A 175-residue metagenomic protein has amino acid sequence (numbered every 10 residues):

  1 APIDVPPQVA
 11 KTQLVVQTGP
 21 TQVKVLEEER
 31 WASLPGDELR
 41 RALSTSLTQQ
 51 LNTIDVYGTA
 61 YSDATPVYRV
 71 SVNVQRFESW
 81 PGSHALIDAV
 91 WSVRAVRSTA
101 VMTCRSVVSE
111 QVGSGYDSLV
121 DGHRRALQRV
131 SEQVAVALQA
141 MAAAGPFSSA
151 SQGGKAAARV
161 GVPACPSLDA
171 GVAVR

Functional and structural regions predicted by a protein language model:
A1-G36, H84, A143-R175: A structural "domain/chain start" motif
A1-I3, V15-Q17, R69-N73, L86-S92 (+1 more regions): Soluble periplasmic/extracytoplasmic beta-strand elements of cell-envelope proteins
D4-P7, E78, E110-V112: Feature marks short, surface-exposed loop/turn motifs that line or immediately flank catalytic pockets and channel
V23-R30, R97-V136: Short secondary-structure boundary motifs at beta->alpha junctions and helix caps
G36, R40, S44, T48 (+3 more regions): Extracytoplasmic/secreted envelope proteins and their assembly/folding machinery, especially bacterial periplasmic
T45, Q50-R97, V162-R175: Surface-exposed short loop/turn segments
V134, L138-G145: Short, hydrophobic alpha-helical segments
